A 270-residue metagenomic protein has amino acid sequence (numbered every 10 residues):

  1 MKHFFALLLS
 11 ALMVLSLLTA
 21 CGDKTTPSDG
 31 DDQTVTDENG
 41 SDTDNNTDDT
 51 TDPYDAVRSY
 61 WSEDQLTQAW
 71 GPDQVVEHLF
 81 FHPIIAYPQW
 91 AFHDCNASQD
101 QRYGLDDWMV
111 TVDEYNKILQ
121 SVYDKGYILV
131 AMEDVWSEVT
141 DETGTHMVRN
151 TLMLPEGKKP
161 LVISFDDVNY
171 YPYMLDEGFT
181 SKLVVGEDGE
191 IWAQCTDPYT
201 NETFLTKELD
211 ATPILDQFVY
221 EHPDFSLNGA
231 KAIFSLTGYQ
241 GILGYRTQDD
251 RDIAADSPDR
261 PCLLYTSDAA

Functional and structural regions predicted by a protein language model:
M1-K2: N-terminal hydrophobic targeting signals that begin at the initiator methionine
F5-S10, V14-L263: Terminal accessory/targeting
Y265-A269: Conserved small/polar residues in nucleotide/adenosyl-binding loops
